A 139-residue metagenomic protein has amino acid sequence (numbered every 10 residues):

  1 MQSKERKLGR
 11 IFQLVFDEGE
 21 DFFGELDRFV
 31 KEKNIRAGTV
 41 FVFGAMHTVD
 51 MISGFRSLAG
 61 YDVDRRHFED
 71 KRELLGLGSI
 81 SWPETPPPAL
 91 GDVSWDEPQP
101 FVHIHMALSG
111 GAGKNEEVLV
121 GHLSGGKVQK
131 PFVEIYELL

Functional and structural regions predicted by a protein language model:
M1-A37, F43, T48-H103, A107-L139: N-terminal intrinsically disordered, cationic/polar leader segments that include organellar targeting peptides
